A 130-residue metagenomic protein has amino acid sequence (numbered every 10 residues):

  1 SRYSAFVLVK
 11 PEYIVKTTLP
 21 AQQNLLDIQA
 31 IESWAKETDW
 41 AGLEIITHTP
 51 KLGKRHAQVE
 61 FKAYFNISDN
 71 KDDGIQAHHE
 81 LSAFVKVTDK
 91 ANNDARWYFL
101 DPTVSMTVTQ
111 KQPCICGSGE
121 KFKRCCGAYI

Functional and structural regions predicted by a protein language model:
S1-V7: Short, aromatic-enriched amphipathic alpha-helices that serve as compact interaction elements
L8, E12, K16-I45: Short solvent-exposed beta->alpha transition segments
T17, M106-T109, A128-I130: Terminal "cap-and-tail" regions of soluble proteins that handle hydrophobic small molecules
A35-A77: Surface-exposed, charged secondary-structure patches
Q76-Q110: Short beta-strand edge/turn micro-motifs at domain boundaries
T109-E120: Short Cys/His-rich zinc-binding micro-motifs
K123-G127: Cysteine-centered loop/knuckle micro-motif
